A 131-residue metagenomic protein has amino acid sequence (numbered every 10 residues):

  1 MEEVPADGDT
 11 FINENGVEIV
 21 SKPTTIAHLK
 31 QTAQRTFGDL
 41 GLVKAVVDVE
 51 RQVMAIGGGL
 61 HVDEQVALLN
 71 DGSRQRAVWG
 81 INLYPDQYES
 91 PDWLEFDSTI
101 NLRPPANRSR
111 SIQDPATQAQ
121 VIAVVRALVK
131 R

Functional and structural regions predicted by a protein language model:
M1-E2: N-terminal targeting leader peptides, primarily classical Sec-type signal peptides for secretion
P5: Accessory terminal regions of nucleic-acid processing enzymes
G8, N15-I19, T25-A67: Negatively charged, low-complexity tracts enriched in Asp/Glu with abundant Ser/Thr
H28-T36, P104-D114: Short histidine-centered catalytic/ligand-binding loop motif
G57-W93: Amphipathic, interaction-prone secondary-structure segments
P85-I112: Intrinsically disordered, low-complexity regulatory segments enriched in Ser/Thr/Pro and charged residues
S111-R131: Well-ordered alpha/beta subsegment
